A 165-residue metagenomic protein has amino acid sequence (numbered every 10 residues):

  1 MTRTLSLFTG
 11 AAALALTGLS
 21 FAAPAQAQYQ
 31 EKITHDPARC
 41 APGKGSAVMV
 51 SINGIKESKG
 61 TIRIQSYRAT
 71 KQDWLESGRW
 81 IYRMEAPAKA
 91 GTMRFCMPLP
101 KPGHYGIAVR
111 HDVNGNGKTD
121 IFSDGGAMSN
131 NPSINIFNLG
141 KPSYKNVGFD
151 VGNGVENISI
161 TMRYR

Functional and structural regions predicted by a protein language model:
M1-A12: Bacterial N-terminal signal peptides that target proteins for export
L14-P24: C-terminal segment of classical bacterial N-terminal signal peptides
Q28-R39, N131-Y164: Extracellular beta-sheet/turn segments enriched in Thr/Pro/Gly and aliphatic residues
V48-G54: A short, amphipathic beta-strand motif
R63-Y67, A108: Beta-strand signatures of extracellular beta-sandwich domains
T92-L99: Exposed aromatic-hydrophobic patches
G103-V109: A short tyrosine-centered beta-strand micro-motif
D112-I121: Acidic, glycine-anchored loop motifs typical of Ca2+
